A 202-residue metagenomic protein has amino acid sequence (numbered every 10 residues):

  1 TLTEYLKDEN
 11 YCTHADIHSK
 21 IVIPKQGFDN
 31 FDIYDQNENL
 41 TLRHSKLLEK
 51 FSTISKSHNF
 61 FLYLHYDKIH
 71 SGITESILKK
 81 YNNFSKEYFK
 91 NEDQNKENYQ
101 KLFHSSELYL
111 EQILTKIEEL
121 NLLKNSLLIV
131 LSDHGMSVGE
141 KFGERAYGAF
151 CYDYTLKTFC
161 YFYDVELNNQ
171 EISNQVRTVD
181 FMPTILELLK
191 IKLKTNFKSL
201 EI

Functional and structural regions predicted by a protein language model:
T1-I202: Catalytic domains that recognize anionic headgroups
